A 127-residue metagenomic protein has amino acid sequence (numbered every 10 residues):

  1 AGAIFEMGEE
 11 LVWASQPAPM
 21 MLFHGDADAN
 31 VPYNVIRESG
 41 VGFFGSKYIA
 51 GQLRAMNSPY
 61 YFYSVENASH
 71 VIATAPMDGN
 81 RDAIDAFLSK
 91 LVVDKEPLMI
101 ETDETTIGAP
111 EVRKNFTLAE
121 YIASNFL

Functional and structural regions predicted by a protein language model:
A1-Q16: Primarily recognizes the serine-hydrolase "nucleophile elbow" in alpha/beta-hydrolase and SGNH/GDSL folds
E6, D28, H70: Surface-exposed, flexible loop/turn segments at secondary-structure boundaries
W13-P17, V35-E38, M77-D78: Short, glycine/charged-enriched secondary-structure capping and boundary segments
A14-M20, M56-P59: Short, proline-enriched alpha-helix->beta-strand connector loops that line the catalytic pocket of alpha/beta-hydrolase
M21-H24, D28: Short beta-strand/loop motif that positions the catalytic acidic residue of the alpha/beta-hydrolase fold
A29-G45, I72-A75: Conserved alpha/beta-hydrolase "acid-adjacent" motif
R54-L127: C-terminal catalytic histidine-bearing segment of alpha/beta-hydrolase fold enzymes
